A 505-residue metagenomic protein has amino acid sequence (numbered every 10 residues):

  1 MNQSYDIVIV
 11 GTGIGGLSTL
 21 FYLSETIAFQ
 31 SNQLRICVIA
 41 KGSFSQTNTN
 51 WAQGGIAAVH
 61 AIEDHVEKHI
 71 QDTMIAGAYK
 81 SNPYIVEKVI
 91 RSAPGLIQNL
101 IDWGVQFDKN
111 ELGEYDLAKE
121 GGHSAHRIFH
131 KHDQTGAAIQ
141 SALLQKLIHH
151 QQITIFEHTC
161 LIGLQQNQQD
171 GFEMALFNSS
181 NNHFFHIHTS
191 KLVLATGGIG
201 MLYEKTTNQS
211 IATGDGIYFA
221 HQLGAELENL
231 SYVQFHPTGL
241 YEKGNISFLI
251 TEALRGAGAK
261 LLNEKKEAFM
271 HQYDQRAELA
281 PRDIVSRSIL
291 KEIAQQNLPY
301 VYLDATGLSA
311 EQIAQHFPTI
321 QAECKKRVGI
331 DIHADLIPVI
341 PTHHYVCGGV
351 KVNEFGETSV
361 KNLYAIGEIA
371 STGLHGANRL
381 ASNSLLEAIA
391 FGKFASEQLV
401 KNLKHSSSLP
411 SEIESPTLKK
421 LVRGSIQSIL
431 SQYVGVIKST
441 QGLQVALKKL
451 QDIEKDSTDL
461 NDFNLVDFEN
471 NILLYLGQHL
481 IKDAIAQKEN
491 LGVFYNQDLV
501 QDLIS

Functional and structural regions predicted by a protein language model:
M1-D6, S43-F44, A52, I56-A57 (+9 more regions): Glycine- and aromatic-enriched mobile tails/lids
Q3-Y5, N182-K191, S359-V360: Core beta-strand elements of the Rossmann-like FAD/NAD(P) dinucleotide-binding domain in flavoenzyme oxidoreductases
I7-V38: N-terminal Rossmann-like FAD-binding beta1-loop-alpha1 element of flavoenzymes
A57-V89: Glycine-rich active-site loop/strand segments that organize a redox cofactor
S81-P94, R127-Q145, F156, T206-G214 (+3 more regions): Short beta-strand to alpha-helix junction loop
W103-F184, A195, G239-E242, L261: Conserved redox-cofactor binding core of oxidoreductases
K191-F248, Q295, N383-F391: Glycine-rich loop(s) and the adjacent beta-strand/alpha-helix scaffold that form part
F219, A225-D331, D335, Q398 (+1 more regions): An anion/pyrophosphate-binding glycine-rich loop and adjacent beta-alpha core in soluble alpha-beta enzymes
